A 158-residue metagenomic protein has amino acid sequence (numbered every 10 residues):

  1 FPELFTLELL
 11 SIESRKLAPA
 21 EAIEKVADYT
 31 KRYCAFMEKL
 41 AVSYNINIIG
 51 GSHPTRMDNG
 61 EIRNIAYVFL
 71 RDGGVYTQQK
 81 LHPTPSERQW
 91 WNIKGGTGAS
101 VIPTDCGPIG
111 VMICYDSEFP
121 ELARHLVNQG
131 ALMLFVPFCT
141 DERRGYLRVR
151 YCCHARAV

Functional and structural regions predicted by a protein language model:
F1-R71, D141-H154, V158: Cys-nucleophile CN-hydrolase/nitrilase-fold catalytic domain and related Cys-dependent amidase chemistry that acts on
P2, L81, P137: Conserved residues at the C-terminal ends of beta-strands
P19, M133-P137: Short hydrophobic/aromatic-enriched beta-strand-loop microsegments
K39, T55-L132, E142-H154: Active-site catalytic loop in hydrolytic enzyme cores
N47, L132-M133: Residue-level detector of anion-binding/catalytic polar loops
